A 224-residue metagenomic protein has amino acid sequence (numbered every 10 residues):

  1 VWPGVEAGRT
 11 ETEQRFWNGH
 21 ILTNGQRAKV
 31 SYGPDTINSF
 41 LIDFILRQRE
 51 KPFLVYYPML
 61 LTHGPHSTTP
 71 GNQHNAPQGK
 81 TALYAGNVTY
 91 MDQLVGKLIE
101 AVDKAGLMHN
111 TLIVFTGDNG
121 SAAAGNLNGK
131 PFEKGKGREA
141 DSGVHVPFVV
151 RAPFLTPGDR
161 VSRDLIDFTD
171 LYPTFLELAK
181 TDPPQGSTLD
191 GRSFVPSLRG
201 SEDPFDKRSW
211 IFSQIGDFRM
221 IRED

Functional and structural regions predicted by a protein language model:
V1, S121-L127, P131-E133, R138-E139 (+4 more regions): C-terminal cap/loop subdomain of S1 sulfatases and analogous C-terminal strand-loop tails that border
V1-F53, M59-P70: Formylglycine-dependent
G4, Y56-S67, F115-S121, D190 (+1 more regions): Short, solvent-exposed turn/loop segments enriched in Gly/Ser/Thr/Pro and often Arg
D35-S39, A82, T89-G96, G143 (+2 more regions): A structural signal for well-ordered alpha-helical segments within the folded catalytic domains of diverse enzymes
N38-I45, N72-T111: A long, amphipathic alpha-helix that forms part of the scaffold/cap immediately adjacent to metal-dependent active
Q48-V55, L107-I113, V144-V146, D206-R208 (+1 more regions): Loop/turn elements at helix/coil->beta-strand transitions in domains of secreted/extracellular proteins
P52-P58, Y84, V88-M91, V95-L98 (+4 more regions): Beta-strand elements within well-structured catalytic alpha/beta cores of enzymes that handle phosphate/sulfate esters
P65-T68, A76-K80, E100-L155, D167: Histidine-centered active-site microenvironments of extracellular/periplasmic hydrolases and transferases
